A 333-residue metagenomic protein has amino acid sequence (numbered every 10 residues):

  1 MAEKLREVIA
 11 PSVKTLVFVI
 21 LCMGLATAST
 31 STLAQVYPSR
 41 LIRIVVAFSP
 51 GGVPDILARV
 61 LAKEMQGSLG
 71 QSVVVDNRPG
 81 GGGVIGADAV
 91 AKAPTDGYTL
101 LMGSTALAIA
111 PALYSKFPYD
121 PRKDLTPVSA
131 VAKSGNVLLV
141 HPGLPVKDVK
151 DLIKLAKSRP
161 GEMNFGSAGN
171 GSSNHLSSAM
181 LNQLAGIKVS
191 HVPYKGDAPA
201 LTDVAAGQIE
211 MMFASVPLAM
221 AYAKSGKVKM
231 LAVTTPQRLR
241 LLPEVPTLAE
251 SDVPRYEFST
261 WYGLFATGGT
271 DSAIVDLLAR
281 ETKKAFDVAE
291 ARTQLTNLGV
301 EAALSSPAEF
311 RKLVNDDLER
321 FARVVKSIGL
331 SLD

Functional and structural regions predicted by a protein language model:
A2-I20: Bacterial N-terminal signal peptides that target proteins for export
S29-S31: N-terminal signal peptide c-region/cleavage motif recognized by signal peptidases
L33-K123, E162-N164, N170, G186-F213 (+2 more regions): N-terminal (or domain-start) structured segment
S39-L41, K224, S272-D333: An extracytoplasmic/periplasmic, membrane-proximal ligand-sensing/linker region
K92-G97, A112-P199, L248-E250, W261-Q294: Hinge/capping helix and adjacent helix->loop/strand transition within the periplasmic-binding protein
M102-L107, S167, D197, A214-A219 (+3 more regions): Beta->alpha turn/N-cap motifs
L107-K116, N182-L184, M211-V245: A ligand-binding cleft/hinge motif common to bilobed small-molecule-binding domains
